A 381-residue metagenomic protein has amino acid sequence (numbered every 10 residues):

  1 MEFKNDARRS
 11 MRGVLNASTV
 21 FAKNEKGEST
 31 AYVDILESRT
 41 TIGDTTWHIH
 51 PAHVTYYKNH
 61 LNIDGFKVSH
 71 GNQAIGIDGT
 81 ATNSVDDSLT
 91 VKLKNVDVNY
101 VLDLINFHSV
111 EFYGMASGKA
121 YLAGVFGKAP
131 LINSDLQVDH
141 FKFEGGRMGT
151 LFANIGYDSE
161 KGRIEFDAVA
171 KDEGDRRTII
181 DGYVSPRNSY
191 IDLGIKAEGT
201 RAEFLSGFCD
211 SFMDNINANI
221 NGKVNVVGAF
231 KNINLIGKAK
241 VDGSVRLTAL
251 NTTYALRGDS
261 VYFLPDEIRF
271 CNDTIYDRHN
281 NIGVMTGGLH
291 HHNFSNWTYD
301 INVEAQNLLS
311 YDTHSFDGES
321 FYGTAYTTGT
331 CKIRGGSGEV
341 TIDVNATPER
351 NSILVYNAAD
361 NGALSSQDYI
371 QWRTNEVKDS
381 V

Functional and structural regions predicted by a protein language model:
M1-Y121, F126-K223, K231-T330, R334-V381: Interface amphipathic segments
